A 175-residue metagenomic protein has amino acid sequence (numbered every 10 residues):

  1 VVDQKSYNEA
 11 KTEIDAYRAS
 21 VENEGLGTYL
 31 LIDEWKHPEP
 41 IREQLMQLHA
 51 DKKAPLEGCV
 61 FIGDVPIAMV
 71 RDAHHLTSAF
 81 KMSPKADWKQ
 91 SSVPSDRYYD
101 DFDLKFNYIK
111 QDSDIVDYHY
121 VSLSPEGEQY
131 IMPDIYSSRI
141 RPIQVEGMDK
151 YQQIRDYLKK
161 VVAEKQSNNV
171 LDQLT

Functional and structural regions predicted by a protein language model:
V1-T175: Cysteine-dependent hydrolase recognition
